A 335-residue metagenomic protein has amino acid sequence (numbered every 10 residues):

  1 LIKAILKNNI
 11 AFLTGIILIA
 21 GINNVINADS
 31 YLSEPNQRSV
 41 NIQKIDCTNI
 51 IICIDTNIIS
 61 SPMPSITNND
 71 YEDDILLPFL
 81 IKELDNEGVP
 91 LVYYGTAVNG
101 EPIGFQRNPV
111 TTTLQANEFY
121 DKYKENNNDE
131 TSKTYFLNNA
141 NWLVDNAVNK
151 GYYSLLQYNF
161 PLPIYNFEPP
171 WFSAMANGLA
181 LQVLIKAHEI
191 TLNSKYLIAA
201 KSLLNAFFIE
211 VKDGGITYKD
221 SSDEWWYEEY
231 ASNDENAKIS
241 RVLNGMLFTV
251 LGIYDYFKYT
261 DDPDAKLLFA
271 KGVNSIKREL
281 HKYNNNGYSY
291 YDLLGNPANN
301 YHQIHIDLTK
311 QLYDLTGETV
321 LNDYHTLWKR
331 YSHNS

Functional and structural regions predicted by a protein language model:
I2-F12: Bacterial N-terminal signal peptides that target proteins for export
A11-G21: Bacterial N-terminal signal peptides
I22-S33: Sec-dependent signal peptide cleavage junction
D46, I52-P102, K133-L155, L197-K219 (+2 more regions): Long, well-ordered core segments of solenoidal/helical folds
A97-V98, N159-E168, S221-I239, G287-D292: Acidic/His metal-coordination segments adjacent to aromatic residues that form catalytic metal sites in metalloenzymes
T113-N128, G178-N193, F248-D262, I304-E318: Well-ordered alpha-helical scaffold segments within catalytic/enzyme domains
G151-A206: Hydrophobic alpha-helical segments and helix pairs
K282-L315: Accessory, usually C-terminal, subdomains that scaffold auxiliary metal cofactors
